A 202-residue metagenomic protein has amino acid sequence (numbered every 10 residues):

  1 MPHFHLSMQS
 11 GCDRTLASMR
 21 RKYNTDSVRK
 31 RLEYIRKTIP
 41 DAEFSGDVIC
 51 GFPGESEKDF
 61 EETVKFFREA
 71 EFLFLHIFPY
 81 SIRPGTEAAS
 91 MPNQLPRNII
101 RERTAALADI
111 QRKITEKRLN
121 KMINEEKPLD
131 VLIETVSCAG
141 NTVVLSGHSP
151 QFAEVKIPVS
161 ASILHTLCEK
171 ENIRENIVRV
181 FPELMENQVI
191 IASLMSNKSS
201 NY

Functional and structural regions predicted by a protein language model:
M1-F74, I82-I99: Conserved non-cysteine loop/helix-boundary elements of the Radical SAM core domain that shape
H3-H5, H76, H148, H165: Histidine (H) residue identity feature
Q9, I77, F152: ATP/adenylate-binding site constellation spanning eukaryotic-like Ser/Thr protein kinases, ABC-transporter
P79-P84, N120: AMP-binding (ANL) adenylation modules
S90-Y202: Terminal RNA-binding accessory module
